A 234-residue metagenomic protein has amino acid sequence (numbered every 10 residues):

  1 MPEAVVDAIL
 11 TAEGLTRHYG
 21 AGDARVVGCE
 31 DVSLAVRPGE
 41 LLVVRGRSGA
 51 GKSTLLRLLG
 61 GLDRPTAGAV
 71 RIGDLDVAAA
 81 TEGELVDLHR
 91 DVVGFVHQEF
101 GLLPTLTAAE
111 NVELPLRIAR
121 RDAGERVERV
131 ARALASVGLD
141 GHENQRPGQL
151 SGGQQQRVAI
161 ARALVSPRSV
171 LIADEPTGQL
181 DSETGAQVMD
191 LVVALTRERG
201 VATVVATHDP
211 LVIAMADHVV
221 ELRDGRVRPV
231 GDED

Functional and structural regions predicted by a protein language model:
D23-V26, V77-G94: ABC ATPase NBD coupling module
G60: Helix-to-loop junction immediately C-terminal to a conserved catalytic motif
G68-D76: Conserved ABC transporter NBD signature motif
L75-D76, G124-G141: Conserved ABC ATPase "signature" region
L106-L114: Short coil-to-helix segment of the ABC ATPase nucleotide-binding domain corresponding to the Q-loop/switch region
L139, E143, A163-L164: ABC ATPase C-loop
R146-L150, Q154-Q156: Conserved ABC ATPase signature
V165-S169: A short, proline-enriched helix->beta-strand linker immediately N-terminal to the Walker B motif in ABC-type P-loop
